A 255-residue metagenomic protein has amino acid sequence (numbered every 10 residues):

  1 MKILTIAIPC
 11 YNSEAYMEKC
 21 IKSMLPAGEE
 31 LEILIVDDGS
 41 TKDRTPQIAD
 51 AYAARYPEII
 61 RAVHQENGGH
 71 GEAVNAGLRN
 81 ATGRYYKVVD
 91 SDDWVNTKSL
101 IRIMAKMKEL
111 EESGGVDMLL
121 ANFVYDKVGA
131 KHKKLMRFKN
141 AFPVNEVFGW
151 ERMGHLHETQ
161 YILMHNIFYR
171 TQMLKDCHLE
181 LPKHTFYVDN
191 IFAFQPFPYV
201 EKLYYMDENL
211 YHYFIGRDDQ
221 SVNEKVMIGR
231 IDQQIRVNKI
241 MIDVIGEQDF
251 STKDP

Functional and structural regions predicted by a protein language model:
S13-P26: Short, well-formed alpha-helical segments that are part of the catalytic scaffolds of diverse glycosyltransferases
Y16-E18, T41-Y52, W94, K98: Acidic helix N-cap motif at the loop->helix transition within catalytic regions of sugar-transfer enzymes
S23, D37-Q47, G69: A conserved acidic beta->alpha catalytic loop
E30-S40, R61-E66, S91: Short beta-strand/loop segment that forms part of the nucleotide-sugar
Q65-A81: Glycine-rich, basic loop-to-helix element that forms the pyrophosphate-binding segment of sugar-nucleotide handling
H70, S91-Y204, Y211-G229: Donor-binding/catalytic cores of nucleotide-activated saccharide and glycerol-phosphate transferases/polymerases
Y86: Short aromatic/hydrophobic "clamp" motif used to bind/position activated sugar donors
F214-P255: C-terminal subregions of glycosyltransferases and related glycan-biosynthesis enzymes
